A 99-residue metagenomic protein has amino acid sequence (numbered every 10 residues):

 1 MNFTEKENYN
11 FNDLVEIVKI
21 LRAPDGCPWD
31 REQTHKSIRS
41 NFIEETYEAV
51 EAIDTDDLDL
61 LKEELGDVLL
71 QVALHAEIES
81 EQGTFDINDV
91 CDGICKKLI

Functional and structural regions predicted by a protein language model:
M1-E64, L70-I99: Flexible "arm" and connector segments at domain edges
